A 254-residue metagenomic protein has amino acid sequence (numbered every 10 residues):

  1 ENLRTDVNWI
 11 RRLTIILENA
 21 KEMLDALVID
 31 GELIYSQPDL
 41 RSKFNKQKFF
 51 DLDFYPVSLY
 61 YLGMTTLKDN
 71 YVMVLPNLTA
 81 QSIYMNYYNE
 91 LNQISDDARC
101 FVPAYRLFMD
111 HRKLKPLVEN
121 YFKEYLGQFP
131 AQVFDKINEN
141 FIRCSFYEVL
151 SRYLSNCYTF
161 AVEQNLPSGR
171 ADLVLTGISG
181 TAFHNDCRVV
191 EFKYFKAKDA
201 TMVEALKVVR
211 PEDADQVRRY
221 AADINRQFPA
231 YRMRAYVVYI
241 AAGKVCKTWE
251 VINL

Functional and structural regions predicted by a protein language model:
E1-V203, V209-D213, L254: Extended alpha-helical interface modules used as scaffolds for assembling large macromolecular complexes
A205-V251: Nucleic-acid nuclease catalytic cores
